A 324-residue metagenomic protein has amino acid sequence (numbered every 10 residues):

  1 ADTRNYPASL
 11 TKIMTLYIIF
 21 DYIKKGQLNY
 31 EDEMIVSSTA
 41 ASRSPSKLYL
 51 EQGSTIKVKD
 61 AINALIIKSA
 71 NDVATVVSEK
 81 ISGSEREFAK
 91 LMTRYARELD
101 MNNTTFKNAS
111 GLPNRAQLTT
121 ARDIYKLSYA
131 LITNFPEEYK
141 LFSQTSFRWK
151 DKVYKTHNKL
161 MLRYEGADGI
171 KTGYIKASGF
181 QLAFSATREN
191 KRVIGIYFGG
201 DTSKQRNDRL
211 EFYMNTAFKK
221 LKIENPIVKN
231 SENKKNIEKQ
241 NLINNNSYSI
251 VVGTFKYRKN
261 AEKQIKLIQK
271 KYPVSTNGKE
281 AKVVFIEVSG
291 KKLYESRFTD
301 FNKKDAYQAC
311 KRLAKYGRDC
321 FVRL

Functional and structural regions predicted by a protein language model:
A1-T119, I132: Active-site-adjacent loops and short helices of periplasmic peptidoglycan-processing enzymes
S37, E51, G253, V284-I286: A structural detector for beta-sheet-dominated domains
S37-T39, I66-A70, V77-S78, N108-S110 (+4 more regions): Active-site-proximal beta-strand/loop segments in catalytic clefts of secreted hydrolases
G53-T55, V252, F298: Short basic coil micro-motifs at the edges of alpha-helical modules that engage polyanionic partners
R122-Y248, K256-L324: Extracytoplasmic
